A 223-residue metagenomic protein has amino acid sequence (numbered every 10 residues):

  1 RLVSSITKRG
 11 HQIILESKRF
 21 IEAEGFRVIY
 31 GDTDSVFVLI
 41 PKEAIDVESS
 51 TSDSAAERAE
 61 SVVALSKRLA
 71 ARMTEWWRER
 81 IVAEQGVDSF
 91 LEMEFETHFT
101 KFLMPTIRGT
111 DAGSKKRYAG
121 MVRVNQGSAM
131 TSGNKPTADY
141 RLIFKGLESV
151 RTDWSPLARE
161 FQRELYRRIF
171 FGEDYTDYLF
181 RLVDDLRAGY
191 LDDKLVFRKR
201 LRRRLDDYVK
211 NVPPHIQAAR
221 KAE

Functional and structural regions predicted by a protein language model:
L2-T33, I40-E223: DNA-dependent DNA polymerase catalytic subunits
